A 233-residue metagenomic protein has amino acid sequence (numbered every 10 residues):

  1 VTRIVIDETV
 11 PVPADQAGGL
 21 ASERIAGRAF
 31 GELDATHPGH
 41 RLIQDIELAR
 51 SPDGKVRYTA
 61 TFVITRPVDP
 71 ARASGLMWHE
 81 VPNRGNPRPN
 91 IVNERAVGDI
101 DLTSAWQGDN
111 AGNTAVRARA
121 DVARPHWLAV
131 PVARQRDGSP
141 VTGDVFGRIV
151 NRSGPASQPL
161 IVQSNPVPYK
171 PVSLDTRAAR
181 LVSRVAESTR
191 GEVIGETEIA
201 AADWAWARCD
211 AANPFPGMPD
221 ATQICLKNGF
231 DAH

Functional and structural regions predicted by a protein language model:
V1-H233: C-terminal His-loop and adjacent cap/lid subdomain of alpha/beta-hydrolase
